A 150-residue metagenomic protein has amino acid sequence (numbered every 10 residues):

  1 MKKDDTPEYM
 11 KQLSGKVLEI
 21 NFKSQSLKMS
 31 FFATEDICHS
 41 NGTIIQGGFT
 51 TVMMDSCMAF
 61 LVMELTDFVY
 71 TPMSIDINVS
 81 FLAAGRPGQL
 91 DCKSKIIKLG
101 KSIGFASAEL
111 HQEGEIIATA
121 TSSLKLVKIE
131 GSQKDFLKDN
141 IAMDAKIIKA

Functional and structural regions predicted by a protein language model:
M1-A150: Terminal targeting signals and extreme-terminal segments of soluble enzymes
